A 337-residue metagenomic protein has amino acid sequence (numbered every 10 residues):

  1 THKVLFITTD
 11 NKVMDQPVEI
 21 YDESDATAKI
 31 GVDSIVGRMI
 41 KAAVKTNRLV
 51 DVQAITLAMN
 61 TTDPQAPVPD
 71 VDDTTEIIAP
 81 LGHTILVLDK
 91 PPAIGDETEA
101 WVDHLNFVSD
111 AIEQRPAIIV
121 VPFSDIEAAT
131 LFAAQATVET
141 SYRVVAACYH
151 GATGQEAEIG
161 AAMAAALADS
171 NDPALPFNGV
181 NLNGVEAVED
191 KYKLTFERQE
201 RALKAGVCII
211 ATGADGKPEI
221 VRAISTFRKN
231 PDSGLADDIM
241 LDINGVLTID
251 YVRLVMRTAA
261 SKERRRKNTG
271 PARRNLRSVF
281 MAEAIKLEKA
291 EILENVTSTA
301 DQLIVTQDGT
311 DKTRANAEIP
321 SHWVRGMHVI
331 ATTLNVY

Functional and structural regions predicted by a protein language model:
T1-Q135: Small-residue-rich
T1-R38, V44-D51, V207-Y337: Structured, hydrophobic secondary-structure cores that serve as assembly/anchoring elements
I30-S34, T62-P67, E97-E99, F123-S124 (+5 more regions): A short linear-motif detector with a strong N-terminal bias
A79-R265, L276, K286-E288: A glycine- and small-residue-enriched flexible loop/hinge signal that marks low-structured segments
